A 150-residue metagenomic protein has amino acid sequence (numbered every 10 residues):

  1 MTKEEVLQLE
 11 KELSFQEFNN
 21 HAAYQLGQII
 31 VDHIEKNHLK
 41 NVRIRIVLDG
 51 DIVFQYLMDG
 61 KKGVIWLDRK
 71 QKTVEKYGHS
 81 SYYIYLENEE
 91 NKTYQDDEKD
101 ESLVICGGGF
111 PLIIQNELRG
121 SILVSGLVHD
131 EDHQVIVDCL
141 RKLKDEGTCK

Functional and structural regions predicted by a protein language model:
M1-N37, S125-K150: Juxtadomain coupling helices with adjacent low-complexity linkers
V6, V31, V42, V47 (+7 more regions): Extended aliphatic helical segments
Q8-A23, V74-D100, D145-T148: Bateman/CBS regulatory modules and CBS-like beta-alpha motifs in cytosolic regions of diverse proteins
E35-E98: Structured interaction and signal-relay segments at domain junctions
I52, I65, S80, G109-P111 (+2 more regions): Compositionally biased, intrinsically disordered low-complexity regions
Q95-K144: Extended hydrophobic
